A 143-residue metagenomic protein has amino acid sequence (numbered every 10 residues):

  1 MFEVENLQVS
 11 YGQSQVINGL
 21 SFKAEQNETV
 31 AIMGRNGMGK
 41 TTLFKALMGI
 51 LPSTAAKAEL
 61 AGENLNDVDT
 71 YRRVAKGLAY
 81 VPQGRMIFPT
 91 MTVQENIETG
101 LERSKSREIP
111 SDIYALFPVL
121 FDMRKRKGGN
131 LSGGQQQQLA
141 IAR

Functional and structural regions predicted by a protein language model:
F2-V4, I17: Conserved structural motif at the start of ABC-family nucleotide-binding domains
S14-Q15, R72: Short coil-to-beta microelement around the adenine-binding A-loop and adjacent beta1/P-loop entry of ABC ATPase
M33-R35: The feature captures the beta-strand-to-loop junction immediately N-terminal to the Walker
M48: Helix-to-loop junction immediately C-terminal to a conserved catalytic motif
P52, N64-R85, P110, D122-R126: ABC ATPase NBD coupling module
T90-E98, R124: Short coil-to-helix segment of the ABC ATPase nucleotide-binding domain corresponding to the Q-loop/switch region
K127-L131, Q135: Conserved ABC ATPase signature
